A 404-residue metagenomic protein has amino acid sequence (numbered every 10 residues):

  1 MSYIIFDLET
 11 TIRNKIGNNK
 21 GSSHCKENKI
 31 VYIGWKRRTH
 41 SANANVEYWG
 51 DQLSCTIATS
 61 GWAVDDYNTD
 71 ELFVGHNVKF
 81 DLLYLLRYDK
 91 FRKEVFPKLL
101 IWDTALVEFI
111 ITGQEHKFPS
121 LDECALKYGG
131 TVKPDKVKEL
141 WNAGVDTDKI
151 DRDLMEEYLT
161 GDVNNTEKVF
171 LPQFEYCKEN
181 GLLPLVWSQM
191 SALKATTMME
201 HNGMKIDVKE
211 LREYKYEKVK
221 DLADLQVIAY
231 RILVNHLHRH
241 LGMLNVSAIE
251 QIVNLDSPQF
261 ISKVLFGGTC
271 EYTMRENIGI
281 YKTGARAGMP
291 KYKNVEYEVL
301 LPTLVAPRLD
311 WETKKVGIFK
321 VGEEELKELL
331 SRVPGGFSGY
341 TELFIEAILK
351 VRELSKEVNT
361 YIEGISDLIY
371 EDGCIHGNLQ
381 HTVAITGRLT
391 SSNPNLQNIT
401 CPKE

Functional and structural regions predicted by a protein language model:
M1, N68-E71: A general structural motif
M1-E9, N14, K127-Y128, W141-E404: Conserved "right-hand" nucleotidyltransferase catalytic core of DNA-directed polymerases
M1-K36: Gly/Thr-rich phosphate-binding beta-strand-loop-beta motif of the actin/hexokinase/Hsp70
K15-G17, L83-Y88, V264-L265: A short acidic (Asp/Glu
N18, A58-D65, N180-G181: Short alpha-helical segments and helix-capping/turn motifs at coil-helix boundaries
N19-E27, T112, I369-G373: Short linear motifs in intrinsically disordered
K26-N28, T39-G61, D70-C177, E296: Active-site-proximal helix-loop-helix substrate-binding element of RNase H-like nuclease domains
V31, E71, D256: Residue-level detector of short, conserved catalytic/binding motifs and their immediate flanks
